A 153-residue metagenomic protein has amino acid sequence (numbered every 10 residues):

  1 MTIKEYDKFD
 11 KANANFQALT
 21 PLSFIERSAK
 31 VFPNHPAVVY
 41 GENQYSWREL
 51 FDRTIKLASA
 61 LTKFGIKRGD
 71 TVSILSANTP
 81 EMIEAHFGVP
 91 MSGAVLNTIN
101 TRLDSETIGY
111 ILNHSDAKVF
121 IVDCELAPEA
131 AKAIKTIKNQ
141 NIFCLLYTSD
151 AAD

Functional and structural regions predicted by a protein language model:
M1-A18: Flexible, non-catalytic linker and terminal segments flanking ANL/adenylate-forming cores
K11-N15, Y40, W47, T98 (+1 more regions): Short, flexible active-site loop motifs that bind/organize anionic cofactors or intermediates
F16-Q17, L22, E26, N34-T79 (+2 more regions): Conserved AMP-binding/adenylate-forming core of the ANL superfamily
R27, R53, V72, E84-G88 (+3 more regions): Residues within well-formed alpha-helices
P33, T148, A152: Conserved adenylation A10 loop of the ANL superfamily
K63-F64, M91-S149: Structural core segment of the AMP-binding/adenylate-forming
